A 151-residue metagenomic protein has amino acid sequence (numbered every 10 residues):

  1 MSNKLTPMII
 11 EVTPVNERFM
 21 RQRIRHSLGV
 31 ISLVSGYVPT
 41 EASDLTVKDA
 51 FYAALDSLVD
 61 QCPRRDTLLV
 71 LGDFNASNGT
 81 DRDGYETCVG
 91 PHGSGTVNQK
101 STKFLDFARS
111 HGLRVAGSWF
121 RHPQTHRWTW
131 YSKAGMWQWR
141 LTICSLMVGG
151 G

Functional and structural regions predicted by a protein language model:
M1-G151: A shared catalytic/ligand-binding motif for oxyanion handling
